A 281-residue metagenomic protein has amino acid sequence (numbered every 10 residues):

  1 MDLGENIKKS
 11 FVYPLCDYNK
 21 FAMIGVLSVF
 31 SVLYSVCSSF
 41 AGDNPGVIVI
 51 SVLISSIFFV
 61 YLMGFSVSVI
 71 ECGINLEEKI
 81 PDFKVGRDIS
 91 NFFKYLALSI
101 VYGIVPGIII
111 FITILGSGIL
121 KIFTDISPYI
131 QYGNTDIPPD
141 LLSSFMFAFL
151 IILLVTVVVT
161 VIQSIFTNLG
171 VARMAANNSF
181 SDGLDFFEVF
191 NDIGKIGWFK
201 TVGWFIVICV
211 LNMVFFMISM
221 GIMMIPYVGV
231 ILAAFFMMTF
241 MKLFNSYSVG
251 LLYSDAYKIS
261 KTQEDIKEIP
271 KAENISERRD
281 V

Functional and structural regions predicted by a protein language model:
M1-L3, Y132, Y257-V281: Low-complexity, intrinsically disordered extramembrane tails and loops of integral membrane proteins
D2-L33, F83-I108, I165-M217, Y257: Interfacial aromatic "cap" segments that immediately flank transmembrane helices in multipass membrane proteins
L3-I7, Y18-A22, G42-I54, D82-F93 (+8 more regions): Structural motif marking the loop-to-transmembrane transition
K20-S39, V47-I74, K94-V161: Short, small/hydrophobic-residue-rich motifs at membrane-helix boundaries and re-entrant hairpins of integral membrane
P45-I74, L142-D182, S219-S260: Selective recognition of hydrophobic, aromatic-rich stretches within alpha-helical transmembrane segments of polytopic
